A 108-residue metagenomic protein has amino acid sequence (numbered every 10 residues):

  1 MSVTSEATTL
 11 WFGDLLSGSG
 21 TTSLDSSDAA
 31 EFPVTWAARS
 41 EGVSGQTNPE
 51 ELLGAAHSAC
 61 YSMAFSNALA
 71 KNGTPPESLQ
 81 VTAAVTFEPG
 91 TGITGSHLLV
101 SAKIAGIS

Functional and structural regions predicted by a protein language model:
M1-A55, S62-S108: Extended beta-strand/beta-hairpin segments
